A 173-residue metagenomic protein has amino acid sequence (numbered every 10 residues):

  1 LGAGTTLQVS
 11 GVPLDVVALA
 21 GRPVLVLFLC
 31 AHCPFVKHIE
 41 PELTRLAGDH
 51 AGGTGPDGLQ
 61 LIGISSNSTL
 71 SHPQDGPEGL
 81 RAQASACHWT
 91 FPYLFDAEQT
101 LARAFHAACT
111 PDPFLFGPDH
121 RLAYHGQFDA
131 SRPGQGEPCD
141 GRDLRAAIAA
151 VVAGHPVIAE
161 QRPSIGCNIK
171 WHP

Functional and structural regions predicted by a protein language model:
L1-V152, P156-E160: Chalcogenol-based redox active-site neighborhoods
G154-P173: Disulfide-stabilized, aromatic/cysteine-rich ligand-recognition loop
